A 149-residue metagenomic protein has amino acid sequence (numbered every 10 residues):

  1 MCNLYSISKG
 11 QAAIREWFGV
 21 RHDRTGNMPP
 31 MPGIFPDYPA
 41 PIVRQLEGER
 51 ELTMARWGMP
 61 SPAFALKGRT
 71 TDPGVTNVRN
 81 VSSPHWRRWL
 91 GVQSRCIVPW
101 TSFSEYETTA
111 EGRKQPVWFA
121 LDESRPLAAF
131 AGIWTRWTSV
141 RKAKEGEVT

Functional and structural regions predicted by a protein language model:
M1-T149: Short linear sequence motif anchored by a di-proline
